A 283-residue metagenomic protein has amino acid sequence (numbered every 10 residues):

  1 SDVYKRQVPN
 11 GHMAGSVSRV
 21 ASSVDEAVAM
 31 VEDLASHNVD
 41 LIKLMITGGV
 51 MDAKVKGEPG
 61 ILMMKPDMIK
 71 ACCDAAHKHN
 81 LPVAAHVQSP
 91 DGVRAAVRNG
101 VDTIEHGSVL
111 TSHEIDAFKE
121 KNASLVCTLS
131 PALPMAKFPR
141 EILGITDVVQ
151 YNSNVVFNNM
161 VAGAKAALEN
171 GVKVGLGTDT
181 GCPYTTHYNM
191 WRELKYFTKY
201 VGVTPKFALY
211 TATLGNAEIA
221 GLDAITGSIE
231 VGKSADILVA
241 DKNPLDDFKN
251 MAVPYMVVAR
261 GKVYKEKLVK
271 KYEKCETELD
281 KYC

Functional and structural regions predicted by a protein language model:
S1-Y4: Short, small-residue-biased leader/transition segments that mark boundaries at the very start of proteins
P9-G15, D52-G57, R140-Q150, N189-K199: Short glycine/proline- and charge-enriched loop/turn segments that cap or connect secondary-structure elements
S22-L125, E141-L143, N154-V174, A224: Histidine/acidic residue-rich metal-binding segments in metalloenzymes
T47, L129-A132, T180-C182: Short glycine-enriched loops at secondary-structure junctions
K78, P82, L143-V148, F157-N243: His/Asp/Glu-enriched, well-ordered alpha-helical/loop segment that forms or immediately abuts the divalent-metal
G107-S112, L129-L133, G202, K262-V263: Short, acidic/turn-prone active-site loops that include or flank metal/cofactor- and phosphate-binding residues
S124, T128, A132-Y151: Active-site loop ensemble at the mouth of alpha/beta enzyme cores that anchors a bound cofactor
A212-L214, V231-T277: C-terminal cap of metal-dependent C-N hydrolases
